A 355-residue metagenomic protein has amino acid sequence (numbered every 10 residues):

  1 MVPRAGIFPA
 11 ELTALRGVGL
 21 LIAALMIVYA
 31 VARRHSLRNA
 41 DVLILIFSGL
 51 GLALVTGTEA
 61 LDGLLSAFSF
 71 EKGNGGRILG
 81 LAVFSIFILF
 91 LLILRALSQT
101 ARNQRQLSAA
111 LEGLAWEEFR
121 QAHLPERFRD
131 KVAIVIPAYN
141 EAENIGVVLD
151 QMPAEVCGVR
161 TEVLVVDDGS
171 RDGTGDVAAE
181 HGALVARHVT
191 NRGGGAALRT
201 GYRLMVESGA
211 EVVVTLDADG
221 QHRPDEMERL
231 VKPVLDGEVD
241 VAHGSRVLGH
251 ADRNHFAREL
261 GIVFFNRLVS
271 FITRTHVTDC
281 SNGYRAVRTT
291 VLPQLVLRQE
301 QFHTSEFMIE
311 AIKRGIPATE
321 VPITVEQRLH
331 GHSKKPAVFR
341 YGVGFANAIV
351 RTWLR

Functional and structural regions predicted by a protein language model:
N39-V42, A53-L89, Q99-R102, Q106-R129 (+1 more regions): Hydrophobic helical membrane-anchoring modules
R127, D150-V159: Short, acidic, metal-binding catalytic loop of nucleotide-sugar glycosyltransferases
K131-A133, E162, E306: Cell-envelope/extracellular polymer assembly enzymes that use nucleotide-activated donors
I136, R160-G169: Short beta-strand/loop segment that forms part of the nucleotide-sugar
A138-D150, G169: Active-site beta-to-alpha loop of glycosyltransferases that engages the nucleotide-sugar donor
D167-G175, G220: A conserved acidic beta->alpha catalytic loop
L184, H188-E207, V212, P224-Q301 (+1 more regions): Acceptor/aglycone-binding surface of glycosyltransferases and processive sugar-polymer synthases
